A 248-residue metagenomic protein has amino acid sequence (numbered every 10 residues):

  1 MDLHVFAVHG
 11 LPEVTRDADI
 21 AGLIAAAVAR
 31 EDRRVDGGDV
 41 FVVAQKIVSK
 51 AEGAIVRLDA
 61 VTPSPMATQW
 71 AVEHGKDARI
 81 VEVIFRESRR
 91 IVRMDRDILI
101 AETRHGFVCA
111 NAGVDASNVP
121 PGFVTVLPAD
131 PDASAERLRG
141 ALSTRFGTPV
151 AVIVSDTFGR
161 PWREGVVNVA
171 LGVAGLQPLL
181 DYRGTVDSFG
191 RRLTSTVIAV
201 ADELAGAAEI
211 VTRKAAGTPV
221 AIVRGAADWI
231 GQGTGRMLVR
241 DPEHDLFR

Functional and structural regions predicted by a protein language model:
M1-D39: N-terminal glycine-/serine-/threonine-rich phosphate-binding loop
D2-P12, Q45, I55-V61, M66-V126 (+1 more regions): A structural signal for small-residue-enriched, beta-sheet-centric alpha/beta enzyme cores and oligomeric scaffold folds
A18-R33, A129-F146, V150: Phosphate-interacting basic helix/loop segments used at nucleotide- and nucleic-acid interfaces
V35, V40, K46-L58: Active-site loop/lid in soluble adenylation, ligation, and acyl-transfer enzymes
